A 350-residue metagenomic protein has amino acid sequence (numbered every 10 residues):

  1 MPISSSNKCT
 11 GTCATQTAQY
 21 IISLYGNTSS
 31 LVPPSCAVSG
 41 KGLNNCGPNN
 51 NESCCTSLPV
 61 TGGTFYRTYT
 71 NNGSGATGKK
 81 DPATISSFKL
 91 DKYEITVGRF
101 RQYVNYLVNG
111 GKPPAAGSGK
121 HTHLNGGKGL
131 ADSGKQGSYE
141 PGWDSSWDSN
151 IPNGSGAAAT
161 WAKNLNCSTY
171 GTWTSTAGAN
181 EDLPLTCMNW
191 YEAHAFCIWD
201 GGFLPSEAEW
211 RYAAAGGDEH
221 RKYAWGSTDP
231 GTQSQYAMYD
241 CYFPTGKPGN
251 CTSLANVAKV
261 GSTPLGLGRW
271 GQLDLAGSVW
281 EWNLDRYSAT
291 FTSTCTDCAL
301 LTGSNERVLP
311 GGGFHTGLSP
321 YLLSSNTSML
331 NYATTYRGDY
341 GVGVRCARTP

Functional and structural regions predicted by a protein language model:
S5-L204, T334-P350: Extended beta-strand/loop cores of jelly-roll/beta-sandwich
P59, D144, D148, P152-A159 (+2 more regions): Functional-site microenvironments in short loops/helix caps that host divalent-cation chemistry
T64, Y69-N71, S227, P264 (+1 more regions): Short, well-ordered turn and helix-capping elements at secondary-structure junctions
G75-A76, S288-F291, Y332: A short local loop/turn or secondary-structure capping micro-motif enriched for an aromatic residue
R269, Y332-A333: Generic recognition of flexible, low-complexity loop/linker segments
